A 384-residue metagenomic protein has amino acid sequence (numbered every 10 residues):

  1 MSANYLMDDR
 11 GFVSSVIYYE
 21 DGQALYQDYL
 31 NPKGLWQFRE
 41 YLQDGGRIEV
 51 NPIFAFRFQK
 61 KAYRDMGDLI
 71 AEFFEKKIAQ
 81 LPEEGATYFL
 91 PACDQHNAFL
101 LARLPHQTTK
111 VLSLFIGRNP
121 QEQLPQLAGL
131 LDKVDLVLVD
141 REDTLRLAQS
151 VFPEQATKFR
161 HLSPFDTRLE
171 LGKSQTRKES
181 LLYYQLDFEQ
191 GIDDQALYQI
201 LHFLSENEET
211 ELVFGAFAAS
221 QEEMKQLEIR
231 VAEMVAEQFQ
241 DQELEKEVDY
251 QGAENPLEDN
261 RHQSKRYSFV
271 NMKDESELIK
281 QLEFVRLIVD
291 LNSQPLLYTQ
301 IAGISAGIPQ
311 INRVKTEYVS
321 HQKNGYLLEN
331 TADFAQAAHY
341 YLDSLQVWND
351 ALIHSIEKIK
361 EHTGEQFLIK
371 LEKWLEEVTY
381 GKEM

Functional and structural regions predicted by a protein language model:
M1-D68: Repetitive, compositionally biased segments used for assembly/scaffolding
K77-P82, H106, N119-L136: Membrane-proximal helix-turn-helix segments that form the acceptor-binding/catalytic region of lipid-linked
L131-A156: A short, active-site helix/loop in glycosyltransferases that binds the activated sugar's phosphate group
T167-G252: Conserved catalytic-core segment of nucleotide-activated headgroup transferases in glycan assembly
E247-Y250, Q263-D274: Active-site donor-binding acidic/aromatic loop of nucleotide-activated sugar and phosphosugar transferases involved
M272-V285: Short alpha-helical donor nucleotide-sugar binding micro-motif in glycosyltransferases
F284, I288-L352: Catalytic binding pocket for nucleotide-activated donors in carbohydrate/polymer assembly enzymes
L345-T379: A charged, aromatic-enriched C-terminal amphipathic alpha-helix characteristic of glycosyltransferases across folds
